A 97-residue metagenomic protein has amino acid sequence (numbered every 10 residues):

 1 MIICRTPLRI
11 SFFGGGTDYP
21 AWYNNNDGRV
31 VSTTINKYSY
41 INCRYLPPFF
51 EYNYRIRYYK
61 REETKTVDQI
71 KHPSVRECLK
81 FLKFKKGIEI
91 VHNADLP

Functional and structural regions predicted by a protein language model:
M1-P97: ATP-binding N-lobe of GHMP and related small-molecule kinases
